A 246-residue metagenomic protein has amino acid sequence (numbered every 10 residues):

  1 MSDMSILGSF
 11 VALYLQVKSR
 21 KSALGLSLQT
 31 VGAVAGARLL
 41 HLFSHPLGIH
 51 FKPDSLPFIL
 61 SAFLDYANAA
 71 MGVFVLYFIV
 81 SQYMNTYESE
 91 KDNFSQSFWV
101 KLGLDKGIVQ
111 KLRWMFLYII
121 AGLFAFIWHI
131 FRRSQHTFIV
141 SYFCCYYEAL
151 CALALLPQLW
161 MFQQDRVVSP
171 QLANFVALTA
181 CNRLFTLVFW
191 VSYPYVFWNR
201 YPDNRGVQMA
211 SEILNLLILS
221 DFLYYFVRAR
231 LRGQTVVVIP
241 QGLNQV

Functional and structural regions predicted by a protein language model:
M1-S5: Hydrophobic transmembrane alpha-helical segments in integral membrane proteins
I6-S9, P157: Coil-to-helix interface segments in alpha-helical RNA-associated scaffolds, predominantly tandem hairpin repeats
S9-E148, M161, V167, V207-R232: Hydrophobic, ordered structural segments
L153-P157, Q164-V246: C-terminal transmembrane module of eukaryotic multi-pass membrane proteins
